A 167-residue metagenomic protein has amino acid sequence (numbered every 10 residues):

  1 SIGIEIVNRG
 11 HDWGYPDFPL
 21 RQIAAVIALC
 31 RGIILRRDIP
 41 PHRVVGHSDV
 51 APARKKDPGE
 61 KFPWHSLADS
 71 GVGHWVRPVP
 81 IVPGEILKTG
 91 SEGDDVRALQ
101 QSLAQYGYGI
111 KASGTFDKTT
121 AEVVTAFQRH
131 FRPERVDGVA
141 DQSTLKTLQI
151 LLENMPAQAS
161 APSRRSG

Functional and structural regions predicted by a protein language model:
S1-I6: Short coil-to-beta-strand
N8-D12, V50-A53: Solvent-exposed loop/turn segments at secondary-structure junctions within structured extracellular/periplasmic domains
D17-V45, D49-G167: Cell-envelope/ECM-targeting effectors and their regulatory/trafficking segments
